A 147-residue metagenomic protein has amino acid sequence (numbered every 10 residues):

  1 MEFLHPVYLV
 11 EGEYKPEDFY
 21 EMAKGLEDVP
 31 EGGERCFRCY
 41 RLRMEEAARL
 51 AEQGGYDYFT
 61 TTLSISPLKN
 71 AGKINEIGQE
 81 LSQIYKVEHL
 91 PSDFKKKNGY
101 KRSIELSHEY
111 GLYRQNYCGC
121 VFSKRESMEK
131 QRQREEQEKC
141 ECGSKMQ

Functional and structural regions predicted by a protein language model:
M1-Q147: Nucleotide-activated chemistry modules centered on ATP-dependent adenylation/adenylyltransferase
